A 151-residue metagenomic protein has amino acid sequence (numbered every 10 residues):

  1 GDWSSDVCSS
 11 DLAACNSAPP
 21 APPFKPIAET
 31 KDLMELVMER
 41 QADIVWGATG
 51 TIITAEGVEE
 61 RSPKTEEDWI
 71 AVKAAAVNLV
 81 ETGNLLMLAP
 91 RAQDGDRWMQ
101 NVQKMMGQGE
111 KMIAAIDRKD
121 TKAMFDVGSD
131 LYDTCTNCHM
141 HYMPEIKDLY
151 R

Functional and structural regions predicted by a protein language model:
D2-S9: Short, small-residue-biased leader/transition segments that mark boundaries at the very start of proteins
A14-P19, T136-H139: Bacterial signal peptide processing site
A18-Y132, E145-R151: Extracytoplasmic c-type cytochrome modules immediately beyond a signal peptide or single-pass transmembrane anchor
Y142: Cys/His-rich microdomains that often coordinate metals
